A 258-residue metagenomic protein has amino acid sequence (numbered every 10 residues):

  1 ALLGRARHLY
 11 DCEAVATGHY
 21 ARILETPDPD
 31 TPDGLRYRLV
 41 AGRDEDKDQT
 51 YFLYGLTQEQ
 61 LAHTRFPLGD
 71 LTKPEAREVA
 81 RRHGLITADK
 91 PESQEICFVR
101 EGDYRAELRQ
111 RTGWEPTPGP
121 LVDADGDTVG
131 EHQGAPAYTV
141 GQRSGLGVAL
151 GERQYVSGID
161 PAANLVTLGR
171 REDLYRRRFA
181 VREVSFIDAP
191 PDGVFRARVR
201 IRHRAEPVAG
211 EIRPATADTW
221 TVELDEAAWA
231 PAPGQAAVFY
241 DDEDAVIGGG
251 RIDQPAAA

Functional and structural regions predicted by a protein language model:
A1-V246, G250-A258: Nucleotide-activated chemistry modules centered on ATP-dependent adenylation/adenylyltransferase
